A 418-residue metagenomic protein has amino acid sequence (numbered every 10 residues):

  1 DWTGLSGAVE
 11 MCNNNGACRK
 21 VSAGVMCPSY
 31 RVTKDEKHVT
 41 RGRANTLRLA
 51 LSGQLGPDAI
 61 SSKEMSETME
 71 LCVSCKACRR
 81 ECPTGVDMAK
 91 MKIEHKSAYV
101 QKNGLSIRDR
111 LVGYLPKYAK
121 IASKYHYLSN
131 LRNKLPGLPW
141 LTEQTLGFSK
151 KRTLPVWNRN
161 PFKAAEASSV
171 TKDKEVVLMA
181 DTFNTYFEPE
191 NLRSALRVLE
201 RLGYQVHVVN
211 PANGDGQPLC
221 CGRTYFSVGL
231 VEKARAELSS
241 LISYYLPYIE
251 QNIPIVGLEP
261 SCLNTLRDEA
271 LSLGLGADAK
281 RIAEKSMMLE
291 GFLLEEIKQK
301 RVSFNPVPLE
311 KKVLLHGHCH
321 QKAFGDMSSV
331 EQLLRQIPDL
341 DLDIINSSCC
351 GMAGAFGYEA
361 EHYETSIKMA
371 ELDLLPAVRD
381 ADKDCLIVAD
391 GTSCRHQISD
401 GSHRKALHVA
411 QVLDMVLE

Functional and structural regions predicted by a protein language model:
D1-L71, K90-G104, D109, G113 (+1 more regions): Ferredoxin-type iron-sulfur electron-transfer modules and their immediate structural context
S6, C12, V21, S66-C72 (+5 more regions): Processing junctions and N-termini across compartments
C12, C18, C27, C72-C78 (+6 more regions): Short cysteine clusters
L49-Q54, S74-A77, E81, G229: Short His/Asp/Glu-rich catalytic/ion-coordination signatures at enzyme active sites or charged loops
D58-E67, L71, R80, E188 (+2 more regions): Alpha-helix N-cap/helix-initiation motif
A89-E418: Iron-sulfur cluster-binding electron-transfer modules in prokaryotic oxidoreductases
